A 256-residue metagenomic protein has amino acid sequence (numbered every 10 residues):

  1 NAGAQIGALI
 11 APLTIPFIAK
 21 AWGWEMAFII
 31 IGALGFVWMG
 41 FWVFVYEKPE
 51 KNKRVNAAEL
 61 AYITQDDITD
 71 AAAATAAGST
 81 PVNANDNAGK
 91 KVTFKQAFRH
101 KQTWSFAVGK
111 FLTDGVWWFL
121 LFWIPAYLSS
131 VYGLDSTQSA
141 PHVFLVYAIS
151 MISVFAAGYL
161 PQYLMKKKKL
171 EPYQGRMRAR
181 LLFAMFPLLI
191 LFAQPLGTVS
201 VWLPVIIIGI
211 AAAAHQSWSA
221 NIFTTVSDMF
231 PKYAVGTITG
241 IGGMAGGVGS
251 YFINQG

Functional and structural regions predicted by a protein language model:
A4-K53: Helix-loop-helix hairpin linking two adjacent transmembrane segments in secondary transporters
P12, S136-T137, K232-I241: Loop-to-transmembrane helix entry/capping segments in MFS-fold secondary transporters and related SLC/MFSD carriers
T14-W22, L128-S129, L160-P161, M165 (+1 more regions): Interfacial helix-cap and linker-helix signal at transmembrane-aqueous boundaries of multi-pass secondary transporters
K20-A33, D135-Q138, G175-R178, G256: A membrane-interface helix-boundary motif in multi-pass transporters
K48-A107, S130-L134: Juxtamembrane intracellular "pre-TM" segments in multi-pass secondary transporters
K95-G158, G209-S227, S250-N254: Extracytoplasmic gate region of multi-pass secondary transporters
M165-K167, V226-V235: Paired intracellular helix-loop junctions of major facilitator superfamily
Y173-I222: C-terminal transmembrane helical hairpin of 12-TM major facilitator-type secondary transporters
